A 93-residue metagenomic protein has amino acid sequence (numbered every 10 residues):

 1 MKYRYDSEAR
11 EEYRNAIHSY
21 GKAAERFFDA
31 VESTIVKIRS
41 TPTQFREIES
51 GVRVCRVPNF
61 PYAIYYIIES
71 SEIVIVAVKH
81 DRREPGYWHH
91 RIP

Functional and structural regions predicted by a protein language model:
M1-V54, E69, I92-P93: Basic, Lys/Arg-enriched alpha-helical interface segments
S7, P58, K79: Residues at the C-termini of beta-strands that transition into short coil/loop
E49-G51, N59-P61, E84: Short acidic/glycine-enriched loop/turn segments that link adjacent beta-strands
A63, I67-P93: Enriched for short, Lys/Arg-rich terminal
